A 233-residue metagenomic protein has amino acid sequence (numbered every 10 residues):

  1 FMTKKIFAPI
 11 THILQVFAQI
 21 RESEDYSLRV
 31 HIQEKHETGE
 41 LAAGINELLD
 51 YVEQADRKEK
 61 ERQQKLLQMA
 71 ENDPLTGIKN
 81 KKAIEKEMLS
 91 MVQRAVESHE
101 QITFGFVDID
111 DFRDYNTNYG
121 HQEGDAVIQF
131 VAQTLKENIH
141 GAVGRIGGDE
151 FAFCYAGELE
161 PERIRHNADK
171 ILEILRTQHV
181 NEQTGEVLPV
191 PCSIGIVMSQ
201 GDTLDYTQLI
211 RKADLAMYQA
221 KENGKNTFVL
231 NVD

Functional and structural regions predicted by a protein language model:
T3-L28, L49: Membrane-proximal alpha-helical signal-transduction linkers
I6, E34-L41, G124, I164 (+1 more regions): The cytosolic transmitter module of two-component sensor histidine kinases
I13, F17, V30-A55: HAMP-domain and HAMP-like amphipathic coiled-coil signaling helices that relay input from membrane sensors to cytosolic
F17-E24, L48, V52, M91 (+3 more regions): Signal-transduction coiled-coil helices of two-component systems
Y26, R57-K79, Q93: Amphipathic HAMP/coiled-coil signal-transducing linker helices that couple sensory inputs to cytosolic output domains
L67, N80-T103, D110-E137, G144-G148 (+4 more regions): Conserved long alpha-helical elements within nucleotide-processing catalytic cores of c-di-GMP signaling and class III
H121, R165, T184-G185, V197-V229: Catalytic-core segments of nucleotide cyclases and related cyclic-nucleotide turnover enzymes
F130-G201, L230: GGDEF/GGEEF active-site signature
